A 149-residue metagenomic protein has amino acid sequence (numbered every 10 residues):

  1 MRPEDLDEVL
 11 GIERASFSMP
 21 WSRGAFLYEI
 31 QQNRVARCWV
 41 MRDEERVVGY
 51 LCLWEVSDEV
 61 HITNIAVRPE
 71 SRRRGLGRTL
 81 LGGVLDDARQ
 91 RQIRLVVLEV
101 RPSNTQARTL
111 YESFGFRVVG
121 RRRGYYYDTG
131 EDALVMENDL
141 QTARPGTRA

Functional and structural regions predicted by a protein language model:
P3-E70, L81-R91, G120, D139-A149: Acetyl-CoA-dependent GNAT
E29-I30, N104-T105, Y127-D128: Short secondary-structure capping/turn micro-motifs that flank functional sites
N64, R68-G82, R89-R91, L95 (+3 more regions): Conserved glycine-rich acetyl-CoA-binding loop
R78, E131-L140: Accessory recognition modules or surfaces
E99, E112, R117-L134: Conserved catalytic-core motifs of GNAT/GCN5-like acyltransferases
